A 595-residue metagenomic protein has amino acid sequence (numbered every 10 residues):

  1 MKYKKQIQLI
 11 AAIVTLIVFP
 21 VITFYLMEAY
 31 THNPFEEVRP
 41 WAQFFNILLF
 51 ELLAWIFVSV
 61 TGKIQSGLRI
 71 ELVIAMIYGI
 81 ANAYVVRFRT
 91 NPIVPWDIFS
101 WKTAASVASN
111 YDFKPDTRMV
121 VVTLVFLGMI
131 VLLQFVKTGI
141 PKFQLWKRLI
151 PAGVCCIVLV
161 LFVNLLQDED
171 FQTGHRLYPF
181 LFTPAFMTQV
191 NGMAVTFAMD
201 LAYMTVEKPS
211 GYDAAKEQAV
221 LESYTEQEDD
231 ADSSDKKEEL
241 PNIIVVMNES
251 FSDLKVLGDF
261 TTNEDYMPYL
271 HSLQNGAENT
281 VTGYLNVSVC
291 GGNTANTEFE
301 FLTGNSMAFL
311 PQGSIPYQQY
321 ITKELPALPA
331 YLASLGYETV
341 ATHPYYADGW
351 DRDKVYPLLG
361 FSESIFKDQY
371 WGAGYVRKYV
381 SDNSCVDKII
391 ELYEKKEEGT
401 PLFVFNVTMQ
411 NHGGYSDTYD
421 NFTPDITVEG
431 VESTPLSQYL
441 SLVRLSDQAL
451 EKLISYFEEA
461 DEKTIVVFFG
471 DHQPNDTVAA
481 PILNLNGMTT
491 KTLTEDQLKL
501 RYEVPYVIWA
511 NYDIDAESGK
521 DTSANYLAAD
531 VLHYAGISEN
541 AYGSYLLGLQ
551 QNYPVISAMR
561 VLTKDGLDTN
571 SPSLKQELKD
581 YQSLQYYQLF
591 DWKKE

Functional and structural regions predicted by a protein language model:
M1-M187: Transmembrane and membrane-interface helices of multi-pass, inner-membrane envelope-modifying transferases
F24-T31, W41, F45-I47, E51-L68 (+13 more regions): Hydrophobic N-terminal alpha-helices or hydrophobic patches in metabolic proteins across all domains of life
F45-N46, K102-A105, V120-V125, V195-A198 (+4 more regions): Generic detector of well-ordered alpha-helical segments enriched in charged/polar residues, highlighting helical
K63, V94, D112, D116-R118 (+7 more regions): Helix N-cap and loop-to-helix transition residues
R89, D97-S106, T117-V121, F197-T205 (+2 more regions): Short alpha-helical interface patches
I98-W101, V190, A194, A214-E217 (+3 more regions): Alpha-helix initiation and N-capping motif
N164-V245: Membrane-interface segments at or immediately adjacent to transmembrane helices that form the boundary between
E228-K236, M247-N248, D253-E595: Solvent-exposed soluble domains appended to multi-pass membrane proteins
